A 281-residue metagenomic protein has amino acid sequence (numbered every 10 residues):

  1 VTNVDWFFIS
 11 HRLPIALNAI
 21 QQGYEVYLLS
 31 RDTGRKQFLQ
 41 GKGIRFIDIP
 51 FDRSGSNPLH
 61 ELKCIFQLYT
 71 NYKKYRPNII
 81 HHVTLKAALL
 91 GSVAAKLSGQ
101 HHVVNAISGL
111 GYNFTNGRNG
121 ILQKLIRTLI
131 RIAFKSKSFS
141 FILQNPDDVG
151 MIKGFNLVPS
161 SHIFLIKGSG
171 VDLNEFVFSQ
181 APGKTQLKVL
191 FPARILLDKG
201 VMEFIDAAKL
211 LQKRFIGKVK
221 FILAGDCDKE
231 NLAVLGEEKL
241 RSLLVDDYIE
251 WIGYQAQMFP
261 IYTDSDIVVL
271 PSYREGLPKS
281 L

Functional and structural regions predicted by a protein language model:
T2-L59, M151, L165, C227-K229: N-terminal strand-loop element at the rim of the active site of nucleotide-sugar-dependent glycosyltransferases
I15-Q22, F66-Y69, Q123-I142: Membrane-proximal helix-turn-helix segments that form the acceptor-binding/catalytic region of lipid-linked
I47-D48, R127-F178, K188-F191: Donor nucleotide-sugar binding/catalytic pocket of nucleotide-sugar-dependent glycosyltransferases
H82-A88, I107: Short His-centered aromatic/hydrophobic patch
Q180-K199, F204-K209, F221-I222: Conserved donor-binding/catalytic core segment of Leloir-type glycosyltransferases
G225, V234-G253: Nucleotide-activated donor-binding/catalytic signature segment of Leloir-type glycosyltransferases, i.e., the conserved
Y254, Y273: Aromatic "clamp/platform" in nucleotide-sugar-dependent glycosyltransferases that forms part of the donor/acceptor
V268-V269: A short hydrophobic beta-strand element within the catalytic core of glycosyltransferases that build diverse glycans
